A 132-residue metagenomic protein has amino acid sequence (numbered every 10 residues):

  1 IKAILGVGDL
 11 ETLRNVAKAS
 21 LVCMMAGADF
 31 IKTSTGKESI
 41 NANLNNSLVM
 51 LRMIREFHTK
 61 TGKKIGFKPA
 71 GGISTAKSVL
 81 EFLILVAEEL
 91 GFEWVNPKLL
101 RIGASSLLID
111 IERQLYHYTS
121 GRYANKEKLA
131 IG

Functional and structural regions predicted by a protein language model:
I1-F67, S74-S105, R113-G132: Alpha/beta enzyme core
D110: N-terminal beta-loop-helix "entrance" segment that forms/cooperates in small-molecule cofactor or anionic ligand
